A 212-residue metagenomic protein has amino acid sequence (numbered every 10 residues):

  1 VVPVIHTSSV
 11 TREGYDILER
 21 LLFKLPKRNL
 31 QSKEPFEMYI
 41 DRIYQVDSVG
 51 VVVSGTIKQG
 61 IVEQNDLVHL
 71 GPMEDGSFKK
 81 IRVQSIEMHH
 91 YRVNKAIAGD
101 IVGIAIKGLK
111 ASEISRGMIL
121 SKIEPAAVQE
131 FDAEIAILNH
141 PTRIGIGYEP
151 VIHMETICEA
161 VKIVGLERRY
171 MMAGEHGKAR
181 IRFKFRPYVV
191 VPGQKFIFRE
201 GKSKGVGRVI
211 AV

Functional and structural regions predicted by a protein language model:
V1-P141: Conserved catalytic-core segments of large NTP-driven translation/proteostasis enzymes
L109-V212: C-terminal effector modules of nucleic-acid-centric enzymes and ribosome-associated factors
